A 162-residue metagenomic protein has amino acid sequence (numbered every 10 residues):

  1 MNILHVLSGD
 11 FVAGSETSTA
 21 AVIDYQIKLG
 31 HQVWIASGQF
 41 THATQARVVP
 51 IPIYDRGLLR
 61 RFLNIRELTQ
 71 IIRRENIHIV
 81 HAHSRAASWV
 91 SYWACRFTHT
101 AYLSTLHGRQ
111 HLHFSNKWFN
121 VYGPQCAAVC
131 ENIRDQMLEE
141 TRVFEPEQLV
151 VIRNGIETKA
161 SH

Functional and structural regions predicted by a protein language model:
H5-L63: N-terminal strand-loop element at the rim of the active site of nucleotide-sugar-dependent glycosyltransferases
I35-S37, H81-A82, A128-V129: Short beta-strand scaffold positions
R61, A82-S88, L106: Short His-centered aromatic/hydrophobic patch
I71-H78: Glycine-rich phosphate-binding loop signature in dinucleotide/nucleotide-binding domains
R96-E131, V143-F144: A conserved, positively charged/aromatic
N132, G155: Carbohydrate-associated surface elements
S161-H162: A short helix/loop element that forms part of the nucleotide-sugar donor recognition site in Leloir-type
